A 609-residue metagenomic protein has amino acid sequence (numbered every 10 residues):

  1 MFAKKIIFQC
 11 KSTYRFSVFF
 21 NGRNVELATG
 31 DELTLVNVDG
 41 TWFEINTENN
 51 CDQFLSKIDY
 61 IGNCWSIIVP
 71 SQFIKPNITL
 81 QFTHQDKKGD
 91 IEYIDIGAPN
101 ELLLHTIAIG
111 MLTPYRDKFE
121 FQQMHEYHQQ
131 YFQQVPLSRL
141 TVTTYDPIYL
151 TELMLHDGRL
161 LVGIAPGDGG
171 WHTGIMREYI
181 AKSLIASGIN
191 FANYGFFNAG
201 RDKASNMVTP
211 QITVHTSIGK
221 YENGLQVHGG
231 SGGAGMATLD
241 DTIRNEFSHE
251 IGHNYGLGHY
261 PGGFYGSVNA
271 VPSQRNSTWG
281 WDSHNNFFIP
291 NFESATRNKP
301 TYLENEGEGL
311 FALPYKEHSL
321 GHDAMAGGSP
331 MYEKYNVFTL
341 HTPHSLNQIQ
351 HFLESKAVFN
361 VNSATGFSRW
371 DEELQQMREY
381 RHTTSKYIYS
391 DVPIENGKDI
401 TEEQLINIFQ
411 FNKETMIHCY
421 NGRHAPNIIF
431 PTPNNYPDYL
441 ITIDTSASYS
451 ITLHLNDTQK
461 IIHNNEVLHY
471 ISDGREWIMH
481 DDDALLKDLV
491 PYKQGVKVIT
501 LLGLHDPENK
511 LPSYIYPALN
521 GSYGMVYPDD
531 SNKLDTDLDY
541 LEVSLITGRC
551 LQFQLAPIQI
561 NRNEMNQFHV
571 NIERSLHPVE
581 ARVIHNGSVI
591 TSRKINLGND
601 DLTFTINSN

Functional and structural regions predicted by a protein language model:
M1-F16, V392-L453, I471-H480: Exposed extracellular interaction/assembly regions and N-terminal maturation sites
F2, D31, N63, Y127 (+4 more regions): Residues that flank catalytic or metal-binding motifs in active/ligand-binding sites
F8-T13, V38-D39, H84-D86, H215-G224 (+5 more regions): Short, flexible beta-strand-to-coil junctions
Y14-G22, L35-E48, Y449-D457, H469-A484: Short, surface-exposed terminal/edge motifs of secreted or surface/virion proteins that either
A28-E32, V38, H463-V467: Tight coil/turn sites that cap or link beta-strands
T47-E246, Y255, Y260-Y265, D539-N609: Propeptide-to-catalytic entry region of secreted or membrane-anchored zinc metalloproteases
G266-P393, A484-M565: Replace "(M1/M4/M9/M12/WLM)" with "(e.g., M1/M4/M8/M9/M12/M26/WLM)" and add "not limited to" to clarify scope
